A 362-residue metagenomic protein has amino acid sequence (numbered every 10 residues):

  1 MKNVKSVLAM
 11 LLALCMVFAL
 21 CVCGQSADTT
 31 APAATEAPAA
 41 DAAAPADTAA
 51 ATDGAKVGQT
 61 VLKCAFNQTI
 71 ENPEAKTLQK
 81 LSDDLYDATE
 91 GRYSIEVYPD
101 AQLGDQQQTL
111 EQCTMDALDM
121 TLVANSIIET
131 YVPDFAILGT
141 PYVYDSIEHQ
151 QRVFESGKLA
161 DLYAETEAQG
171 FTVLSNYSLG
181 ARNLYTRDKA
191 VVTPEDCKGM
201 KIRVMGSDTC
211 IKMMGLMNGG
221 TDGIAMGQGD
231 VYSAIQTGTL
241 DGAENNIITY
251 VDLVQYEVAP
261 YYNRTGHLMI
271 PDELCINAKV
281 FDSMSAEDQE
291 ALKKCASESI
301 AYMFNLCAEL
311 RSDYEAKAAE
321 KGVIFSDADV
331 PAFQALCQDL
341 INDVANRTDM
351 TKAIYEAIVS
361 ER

Functional and structural regions predicted by a protein language model:
M1-V61, R362: Short, low-complexity disordered leader/linker segments with a strong preference for bacterial N-terminal type II
Q25-A27, A50-H149, K158, T166-R362: N-terminal secretory/targeting leader peptides
Y163: Conserved glycine-rich "GG(E/T)P / GGGxP" loop and the immediately following alpha-helix in the radical SAM core
